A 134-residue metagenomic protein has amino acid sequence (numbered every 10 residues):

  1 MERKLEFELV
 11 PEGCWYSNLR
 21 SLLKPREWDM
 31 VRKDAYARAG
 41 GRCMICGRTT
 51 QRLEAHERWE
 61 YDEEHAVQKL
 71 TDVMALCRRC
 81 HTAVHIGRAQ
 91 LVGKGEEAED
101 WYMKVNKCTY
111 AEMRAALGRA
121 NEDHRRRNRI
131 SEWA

Functional and structural regions predicted by a protein language model:
M1-V31, G47-T50, V92-A134: A boundary/linker detector
P25-E54, C77-R79: Short cysteine-rich loop/turn motifs with clustered Cys
G40, T82, K107: Residue-level marker of positions within ordered structural domains that often coincide with functionally constrained
M44-A75, V84, R88-Q90: Histidine-centered nuclease catalytic patch
Y61-R78, E96-E112: Short microdomains enriched in Cys/His and/or Lys/Arg
